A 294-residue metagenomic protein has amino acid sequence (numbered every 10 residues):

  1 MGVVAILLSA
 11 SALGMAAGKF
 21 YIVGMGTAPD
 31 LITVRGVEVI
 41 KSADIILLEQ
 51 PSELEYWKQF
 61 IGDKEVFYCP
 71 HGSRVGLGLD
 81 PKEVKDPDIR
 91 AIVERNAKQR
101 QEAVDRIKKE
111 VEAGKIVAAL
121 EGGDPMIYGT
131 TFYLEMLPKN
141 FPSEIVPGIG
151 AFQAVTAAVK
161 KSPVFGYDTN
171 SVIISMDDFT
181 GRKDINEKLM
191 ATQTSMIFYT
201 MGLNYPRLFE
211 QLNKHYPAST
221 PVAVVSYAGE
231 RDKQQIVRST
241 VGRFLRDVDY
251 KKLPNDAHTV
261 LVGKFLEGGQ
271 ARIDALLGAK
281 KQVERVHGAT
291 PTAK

Functional and structural regions predicted by a protein language model:
M1-V3: Bacterial N-terminal signal peptides that target proteins for export
S9-S11: N-terminal signal peptide c-region/cleavage motif recognized by signal peptidases
G14-V146, H258: Class I S-adenosyl-L-methionine
A16-I22, I89-N96, Q101, E112-V117 (+1 more regions): A contiguous loop/helix-start segment that scaffolds small-molecule binding in enzyme catalytic cores
V34-V39, I61-K64, Y133-L137, K160-K161 (+3 more regions): Short, solvent-exposed amphipathic alpha-helical segments in soluble enzyme and RNA/protein-processing domains
I45-I46, V66, S162, I173 (+1 more regions): Short, well-ordered beta-strand core segments
L54-E55, R74-G76, G150-A154, S171-I174 (+2 more regions): Short gly/pro/ser/thr-enriched loop/turn and capping motifs at secondary-structure boundaries
E121-Q193, Q235: Class I SAM-dependent methyltransferase SAM-binding "motif I" and its flanking Rossmann-like core
